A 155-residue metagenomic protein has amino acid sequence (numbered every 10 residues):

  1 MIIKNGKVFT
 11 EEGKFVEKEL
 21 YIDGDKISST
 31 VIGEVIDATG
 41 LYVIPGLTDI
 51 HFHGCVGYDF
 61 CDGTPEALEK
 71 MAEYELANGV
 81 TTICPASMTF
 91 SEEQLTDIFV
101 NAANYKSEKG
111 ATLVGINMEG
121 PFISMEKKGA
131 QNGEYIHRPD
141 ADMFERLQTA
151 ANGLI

Functional and structural regions predicted by a protein language model:
M1-I44: Histidine-rich, glycine-flanked metal-binding segment
S29-G40, I98-G110: Short amphipathic alpha-helices and their capping/turn segments at secondary-structure boundaries
L41-G63: Di-metal (Zn2+ and/or Mg2+/Mn2+) metal-binding site signature of metallo-dependent hydrolases with the MBL/beta-CASP
H53, E69-L95, A111-S124, A151-I155: Divalent metal-dependent hydrolysis catalytic cores, especially in the metallo-beta-lactamase
G63, E93-I98, Q131-P139: Alpha-helix N-cap and loop-to-helix initiation/capping positions
P65-A72, P139-E145: Short, acidic/polar
A72, T96-A103, F144: Generic structural signal for well-ordered alpha-helices, preferentially at hydrophobic/aromatic core positions
A103-I155: Metal-coordinating catalytic core of metallo-dependent amide/deamination hydrolases
